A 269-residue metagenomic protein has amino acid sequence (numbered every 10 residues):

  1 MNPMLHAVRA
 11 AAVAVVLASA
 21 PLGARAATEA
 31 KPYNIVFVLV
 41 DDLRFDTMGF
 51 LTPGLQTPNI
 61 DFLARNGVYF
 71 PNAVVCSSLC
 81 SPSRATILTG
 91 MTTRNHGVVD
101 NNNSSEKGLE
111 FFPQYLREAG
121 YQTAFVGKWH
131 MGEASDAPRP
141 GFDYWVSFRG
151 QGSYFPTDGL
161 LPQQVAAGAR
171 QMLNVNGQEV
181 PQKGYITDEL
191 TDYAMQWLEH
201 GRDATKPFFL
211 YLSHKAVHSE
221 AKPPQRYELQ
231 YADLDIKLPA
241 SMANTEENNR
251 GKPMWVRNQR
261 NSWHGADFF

Functional and structural regions predicted by a protein language model:
M1-A12, A20-L22: Bacterial N-terminal signal peptides that target proteins for export
V13, L17, A24-F269: Formylglycine-dependent sulfatase
